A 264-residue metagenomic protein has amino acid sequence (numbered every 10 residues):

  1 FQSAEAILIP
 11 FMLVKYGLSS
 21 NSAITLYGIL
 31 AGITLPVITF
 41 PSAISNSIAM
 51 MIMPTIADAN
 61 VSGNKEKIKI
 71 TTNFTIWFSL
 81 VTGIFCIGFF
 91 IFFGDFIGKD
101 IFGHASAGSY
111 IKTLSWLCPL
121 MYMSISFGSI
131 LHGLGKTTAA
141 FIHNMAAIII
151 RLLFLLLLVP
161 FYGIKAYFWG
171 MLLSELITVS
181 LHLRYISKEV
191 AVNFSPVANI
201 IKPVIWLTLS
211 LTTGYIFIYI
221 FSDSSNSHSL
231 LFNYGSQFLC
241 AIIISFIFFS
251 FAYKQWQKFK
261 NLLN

Functional and structural regions predicted by a protein language model:
F1-V37, D58, G98-I101, S222: Helix-terminus/linker motif at the lipid-water interface of multi-pass membrane proteins
I24, I91-M121, I125: Interfacial segments at transmembrane-helix termini and the short loops linking adjacent helices
T39-G63: Helix-loop junctions and terminal segments of transmembrane helices in multi-pass membrane transport/translocation
T71-I91, I97, K165-V190, P203-V204 (+1 more regions): Short alpha-helical transmembrane segments in multi-pass integral membrane proteins
F90, A139-I164, I177-Y185, I205-I218 (+1 more regions): Alpha-helical transmembrane segments of multi-pass membrane transporters and transport-associated inner-membrane enzymes
W116-A146, L157, F161: Membrane-interface junctions at transmembrane-helix termini in multi-pass inner-membrane proteins
F127-G135, L183-N199: Alpha-helical transmembrane segments
A198-W256: Transmembrane alpha-helical segments of multi-pass transport proteins
